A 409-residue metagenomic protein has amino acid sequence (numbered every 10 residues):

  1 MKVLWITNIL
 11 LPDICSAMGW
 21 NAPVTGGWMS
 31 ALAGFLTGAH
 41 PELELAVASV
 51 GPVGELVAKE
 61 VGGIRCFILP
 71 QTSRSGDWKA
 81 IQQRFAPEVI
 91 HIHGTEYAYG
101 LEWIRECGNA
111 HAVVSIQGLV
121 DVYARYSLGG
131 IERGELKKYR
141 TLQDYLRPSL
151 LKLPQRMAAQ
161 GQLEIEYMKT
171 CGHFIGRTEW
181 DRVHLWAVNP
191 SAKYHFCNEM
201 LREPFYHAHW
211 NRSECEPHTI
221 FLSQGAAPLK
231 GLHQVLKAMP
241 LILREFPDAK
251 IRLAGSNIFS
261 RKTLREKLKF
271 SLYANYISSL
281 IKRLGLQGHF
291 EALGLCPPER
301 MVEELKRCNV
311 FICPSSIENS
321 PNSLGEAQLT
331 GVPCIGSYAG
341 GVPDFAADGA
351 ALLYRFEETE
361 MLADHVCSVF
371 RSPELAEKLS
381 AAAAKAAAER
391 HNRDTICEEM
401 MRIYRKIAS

Functional and structural regions predicted by a protein language model:
M1-A58, G62-R65, D394, S409: N-terminal subdomain of nucleotide-sugar transferases
L4, N211-K230, L236-L241, I251-A254: Conserved donor-binding/catalytic core segment of Leloir-type glycosyltransferases
L136-H173, R182-V183, A187: Membrane-proximal helix-turn-helix segments that form the acceptor-binding/catalytic region of lipid-linked
R265-C296: Nucleotide-activated donor-binding/catalytic signature segment of Leloir-type glycosyltransferases, i.e., the conserved
S316: Aromatic "clamp/platform" in nucleotide-sugar-dependent glycosyltransferases that forms part of the donor/acceptor
P333-G336: Short hydrophobic beta-strand element within catalytic cores of glycosyltransferases and related nucleotide-activated
D348, L352-T359, S368-P373: Conserved acidic donor-binding segment of nucleotide-sugar-dependent glycosyltransferases
E374-R405: A charged, aromatic-enriched C-terminal amphipathic alpha-helix characteristic of glycosyltransferases across folds
